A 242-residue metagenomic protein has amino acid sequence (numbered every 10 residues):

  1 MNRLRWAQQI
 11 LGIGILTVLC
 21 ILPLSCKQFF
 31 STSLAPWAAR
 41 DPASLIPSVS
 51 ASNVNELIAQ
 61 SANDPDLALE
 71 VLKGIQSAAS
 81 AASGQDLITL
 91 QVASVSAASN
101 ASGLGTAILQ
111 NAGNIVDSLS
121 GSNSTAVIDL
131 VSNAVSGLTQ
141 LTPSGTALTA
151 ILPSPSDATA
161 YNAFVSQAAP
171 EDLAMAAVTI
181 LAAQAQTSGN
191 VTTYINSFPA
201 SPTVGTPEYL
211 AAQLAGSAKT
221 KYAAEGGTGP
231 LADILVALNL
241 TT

Functional and structural regions predicted by a protein language model:
M1-C26: Sec-dependent bacterial lipoprotein signal peptides
R3-R5, R40, Q76, Q91: Arginine residue identity/basic-tract feature
V18-S52: Bacterial Sec-dependent N-terminal signal peptides
L57-T242: Mature extracellular/secreted ectodomains of secretory-pathway proteins
